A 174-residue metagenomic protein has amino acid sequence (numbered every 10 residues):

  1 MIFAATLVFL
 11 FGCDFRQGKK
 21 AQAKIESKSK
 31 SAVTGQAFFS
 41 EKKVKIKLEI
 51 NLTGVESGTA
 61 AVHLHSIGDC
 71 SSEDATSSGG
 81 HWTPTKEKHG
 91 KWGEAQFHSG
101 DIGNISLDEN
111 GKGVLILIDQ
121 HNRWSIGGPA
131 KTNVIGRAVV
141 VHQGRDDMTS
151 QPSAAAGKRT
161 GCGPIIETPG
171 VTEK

Functional and structural regions predicted by a protein language model:
M1-L10: Bacterial N-terminal signal peptides
C13-T59, L64-K174: N-terminal leader/targeting pre-sequences
